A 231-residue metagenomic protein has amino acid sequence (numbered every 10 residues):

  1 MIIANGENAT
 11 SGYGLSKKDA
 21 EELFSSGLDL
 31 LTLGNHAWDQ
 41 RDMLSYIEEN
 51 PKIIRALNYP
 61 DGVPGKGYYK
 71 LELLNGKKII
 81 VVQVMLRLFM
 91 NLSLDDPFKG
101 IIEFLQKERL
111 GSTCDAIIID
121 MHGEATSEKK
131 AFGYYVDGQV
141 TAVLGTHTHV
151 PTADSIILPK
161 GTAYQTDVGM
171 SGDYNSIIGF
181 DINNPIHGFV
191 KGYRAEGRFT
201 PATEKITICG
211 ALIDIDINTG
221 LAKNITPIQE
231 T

Functional and structural regions predicted by a protein language model:
M1-T231: Acidic, metal/ion-coordinating pockets
